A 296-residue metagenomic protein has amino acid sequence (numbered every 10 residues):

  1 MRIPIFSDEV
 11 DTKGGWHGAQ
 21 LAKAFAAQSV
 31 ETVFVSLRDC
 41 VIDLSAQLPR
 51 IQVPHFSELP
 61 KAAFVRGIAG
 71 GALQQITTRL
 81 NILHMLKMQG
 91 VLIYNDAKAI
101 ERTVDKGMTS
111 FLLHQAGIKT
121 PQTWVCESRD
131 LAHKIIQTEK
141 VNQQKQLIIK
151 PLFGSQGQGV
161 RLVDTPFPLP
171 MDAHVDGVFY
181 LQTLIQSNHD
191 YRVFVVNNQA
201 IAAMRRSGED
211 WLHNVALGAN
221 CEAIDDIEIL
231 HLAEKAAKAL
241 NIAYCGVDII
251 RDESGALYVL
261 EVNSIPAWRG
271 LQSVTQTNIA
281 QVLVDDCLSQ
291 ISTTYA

Functional and structural regions predicted by a protein language model:
M1-P4: Extreme N-terminal starter segment of soluble prokaryotic enzymes
F6-D8, V196: Short hydrophobic segments within beta-strands
E9-Q122: Conserved N-proximal alpha/beta basic substrate-recognition cap immediately N-terminal to, or forming the N-lobe
A116-Q144: Rossmann-like NAD(P)H-binding beta-loop-alpha module
K145, F153-L240: Phosphate-binding site of ATP-dependent enzymes
L147, I201-A202, C245, Y258-E261: Protein kinase-like catalytic core scaffold
W211-V259, G270, A280-A296: A long amphipathic alpha-helix within ATP-dependent nucleotide-binding catalytic cores
N263-T275: Glycine-rich phosphate/pyrophosphate-binding beta-alpha loops
